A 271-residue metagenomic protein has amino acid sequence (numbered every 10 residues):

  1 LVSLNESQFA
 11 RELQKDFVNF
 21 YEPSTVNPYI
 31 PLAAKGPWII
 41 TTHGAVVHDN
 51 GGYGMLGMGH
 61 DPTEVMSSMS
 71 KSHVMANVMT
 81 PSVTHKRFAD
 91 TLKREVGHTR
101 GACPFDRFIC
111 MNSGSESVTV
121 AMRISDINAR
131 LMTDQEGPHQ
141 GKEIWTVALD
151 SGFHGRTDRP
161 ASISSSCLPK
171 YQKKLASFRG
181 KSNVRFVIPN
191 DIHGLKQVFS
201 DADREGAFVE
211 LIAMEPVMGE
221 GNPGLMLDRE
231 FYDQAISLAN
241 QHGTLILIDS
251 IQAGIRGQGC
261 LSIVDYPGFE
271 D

Functional and structural regions predicted by a protein language model:
L1-P37, G54, S72-V74: Active-site-adjacent loop/helix segments that line or gate small-molecule/cofactor pockets in enzymes
E6, A10, L32, G36 (+7 more regions): Generic structural signal for well-ordered, non-membrane alpha-helical segments in soluble metabolic enzymes
N19-F20, V46-Q135: Glycine-rich loop-to-alpha-helix module at the N-terminal edge of alpha/beta enzyme cores
T41-H43: Residue-level recognition of short loop/turn positions
V47-N50, I109-M111, A148, I246-D249 (+1 more regions): General beta-strand structural signal in soluble alpha/beta enzymes
H73, V83, S115, D150-H154 (+1 more regions): Acidic, glycine-rich active-site loops and adjacent beta-strand->loop/helix elements that engage anionic groups
K93-A213, E230: PLP-dependent aspartate aminotransferase-fold enzymes
S164, K174-L175, S182-I188, I192-D271: Conserved PLP-enzyme active-site core in the AAT-like
